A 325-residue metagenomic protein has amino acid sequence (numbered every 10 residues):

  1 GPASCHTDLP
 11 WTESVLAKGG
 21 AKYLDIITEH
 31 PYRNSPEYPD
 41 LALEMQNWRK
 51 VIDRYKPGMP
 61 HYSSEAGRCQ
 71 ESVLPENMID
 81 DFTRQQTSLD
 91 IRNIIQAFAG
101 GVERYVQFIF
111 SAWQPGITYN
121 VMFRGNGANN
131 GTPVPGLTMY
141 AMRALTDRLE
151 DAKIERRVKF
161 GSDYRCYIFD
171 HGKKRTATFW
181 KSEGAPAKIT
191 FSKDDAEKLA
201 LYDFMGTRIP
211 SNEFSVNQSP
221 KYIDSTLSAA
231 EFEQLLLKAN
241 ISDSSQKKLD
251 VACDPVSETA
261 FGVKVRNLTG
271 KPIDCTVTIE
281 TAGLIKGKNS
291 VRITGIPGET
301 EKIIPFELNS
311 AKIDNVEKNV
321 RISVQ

Functional and structural regions predicted by a protein language model:
G1-I91, G100: Noncatalytic carbohydrate-binding groove/subsite architecture in carbohydrate-active enzymes
R68-R143, D147, R157-D163: Aromatic/acidic polysaccharide-binding cleft in carbohydrate-active enzymes
D151-T176, K238-V263: Surface beta-strand/loop "capping" patches
K159-E197, F204, I273: Carbohydrate-binding surface patches
F191-D194, L268-I285: Short acidic, flexible loop segments centered on an aromatic residue
P210-S245: C-terminal beta-strand-rich structural cap/linker in extracellular carbohydrate-active enzymes
V216-N217, I285-I313: Intrinsically disordered, low-complexity Pro/Gly/Ser/Thr-rich segments with frequent PxxP/GP/PP motifs and embedded
A311-R321: Short glycine/proline/serine/threonine-rich loop/turn segments at secondary-structure transition edges
